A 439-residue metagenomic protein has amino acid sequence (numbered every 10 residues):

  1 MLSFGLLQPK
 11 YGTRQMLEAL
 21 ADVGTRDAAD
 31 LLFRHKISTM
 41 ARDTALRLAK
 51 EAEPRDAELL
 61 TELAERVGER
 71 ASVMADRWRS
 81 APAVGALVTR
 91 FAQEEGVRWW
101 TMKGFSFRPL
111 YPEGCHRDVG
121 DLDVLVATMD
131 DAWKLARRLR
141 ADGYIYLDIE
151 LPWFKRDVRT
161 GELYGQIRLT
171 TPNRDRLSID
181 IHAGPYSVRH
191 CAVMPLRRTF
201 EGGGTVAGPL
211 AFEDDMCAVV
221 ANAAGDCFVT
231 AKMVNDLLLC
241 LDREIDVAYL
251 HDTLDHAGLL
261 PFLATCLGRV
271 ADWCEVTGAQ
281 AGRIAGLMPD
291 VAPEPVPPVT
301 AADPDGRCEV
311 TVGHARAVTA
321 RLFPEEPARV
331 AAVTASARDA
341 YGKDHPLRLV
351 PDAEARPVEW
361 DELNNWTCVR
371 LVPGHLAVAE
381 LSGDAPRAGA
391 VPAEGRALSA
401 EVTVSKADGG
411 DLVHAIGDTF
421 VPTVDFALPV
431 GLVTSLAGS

Functional and structural regions predicted by a protein language model:
M1-G120, V126-S439: Conserved NTP-donor binding/palm subdomain of two-metal-ion nucleotidyltransferases/polymerases, i.e., the charged
